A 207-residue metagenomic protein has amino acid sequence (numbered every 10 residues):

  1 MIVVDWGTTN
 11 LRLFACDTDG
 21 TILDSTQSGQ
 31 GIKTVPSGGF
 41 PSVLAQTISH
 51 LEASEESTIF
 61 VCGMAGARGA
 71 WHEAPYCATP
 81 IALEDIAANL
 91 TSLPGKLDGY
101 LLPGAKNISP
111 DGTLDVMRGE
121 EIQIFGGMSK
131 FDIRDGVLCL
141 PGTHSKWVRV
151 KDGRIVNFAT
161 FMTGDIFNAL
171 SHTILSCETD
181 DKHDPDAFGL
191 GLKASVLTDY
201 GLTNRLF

Functional and structural regions predicted by a protein language model:
M1-D5, T58-F60, G136-L140: Short glycine-aspartate micro-motif
V3-G39: Short glycine-rich, Thr/Ser-proximal phosphate-binding strand/loop in the N-terminal lobe of ATP-dependent enzymes
G7-R12, A65-R68, L140-K146: Gly/Ser/Thr-rich loops at beta-strand to alpha-helix junctions that form or flank small-molecule/cofactor-binding
K33-V35, K106-T203: Glycine-rich phosphate-binding loop plus the immediately following alpha-helix
G39-E55: Conserved active-site "lid/cap" helical segment
A53-M117, D152: Short beta-strand-loop/turn "lid" adjacent to the catalytic site in phosphate-handling enzymes
L206-F207: Internal helical hairpin/lid segments
